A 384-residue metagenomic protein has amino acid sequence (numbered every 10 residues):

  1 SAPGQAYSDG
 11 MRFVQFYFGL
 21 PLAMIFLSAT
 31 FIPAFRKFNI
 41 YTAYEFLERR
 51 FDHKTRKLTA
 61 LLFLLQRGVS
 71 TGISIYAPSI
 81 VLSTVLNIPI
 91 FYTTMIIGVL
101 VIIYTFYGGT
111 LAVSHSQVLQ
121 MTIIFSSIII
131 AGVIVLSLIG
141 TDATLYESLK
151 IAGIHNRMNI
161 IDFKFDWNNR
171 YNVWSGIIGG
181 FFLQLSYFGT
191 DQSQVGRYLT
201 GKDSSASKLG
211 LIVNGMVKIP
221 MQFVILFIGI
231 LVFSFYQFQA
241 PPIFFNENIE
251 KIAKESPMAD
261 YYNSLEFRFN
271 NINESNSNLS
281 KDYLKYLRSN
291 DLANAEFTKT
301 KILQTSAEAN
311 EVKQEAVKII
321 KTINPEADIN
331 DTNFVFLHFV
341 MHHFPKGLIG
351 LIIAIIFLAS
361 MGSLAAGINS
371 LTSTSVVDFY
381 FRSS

Functional and structural regions predicted by a protein language model:
S1-Q15, T122-I349: Loop-to-helix junctions at membrane interfaces in multi-pass transport proteins
G4-Q5, A29-K37, E45-R49, F63 (+6 more regions): Helix-loop junctions at the membrane interface of multi-pass solute transporters
M11-F106, M158, D166, S175-Y187 (+2 more regions): Helix-loop-helix module between adjacent transmembrane segments
L27-I32, S70, S74, I124 (+6 more regions): Alpha-helical transmembrane segments and their lipid-water interface positions in multi-pass membrane proteins
K37-K57, A77-T93, T200, K254 (+5 more regions): Helix-loop-helix connectors at the membrane interface of multi-pass transporters/channels
L62-I80, F267-L284, G350-F381: Membrane-helix boundary/coupling elements in multi-pass transport proteins
F63, Q117, M121, L211-I219 (+2 more regions): Transmembrane helix-bundle signature of multi-pass membrane transporters/permeases
T84, I88-T110, S114-D142, H338 (+2 more regions): The structured alpha-helical core of multi-pass membrane proteins
